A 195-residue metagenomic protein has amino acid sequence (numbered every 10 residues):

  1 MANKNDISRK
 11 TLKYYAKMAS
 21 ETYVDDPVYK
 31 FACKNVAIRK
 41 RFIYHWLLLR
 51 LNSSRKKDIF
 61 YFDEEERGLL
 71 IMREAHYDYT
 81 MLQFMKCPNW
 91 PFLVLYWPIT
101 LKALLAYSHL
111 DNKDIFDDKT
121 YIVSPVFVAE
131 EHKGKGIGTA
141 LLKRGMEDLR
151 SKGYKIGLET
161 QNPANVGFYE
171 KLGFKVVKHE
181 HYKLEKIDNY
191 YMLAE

Functional and structural regions predicted by a protein language model:
A2-V24, V28: A short beta-loop-alpha structural element at the N-terminal edge of CoA-dependent acyl/N-acetyltransferase catalytic
V36-I59: Active-site rim helix/loop that mediates acceptor-substrate recognition in acyltransferases
K56-M72: Conserved beta-hairpin
L69-V126, K183-L184: Conserved acyl-donor/pantetheine-binding loop and adjacent beta-alpha core of acyl/acetyltransferases and related
T120-Y121, D148-Q161: Conserved GNAT acetyl-CoA-binding A-motif
S124-K133, G157-G167, K183-I187: Conserved beta-strand-loop-alpha-helix junction that forms the acyl-donor binding cleft
V128, G134-E147: Conserved acetyl-CoA-binding loop-helix of GNAT-fold acetyltransferases
T139, S151, N162-H179: Conserved active-site alpha-helix within GNAT-family acetyltransferase domains
